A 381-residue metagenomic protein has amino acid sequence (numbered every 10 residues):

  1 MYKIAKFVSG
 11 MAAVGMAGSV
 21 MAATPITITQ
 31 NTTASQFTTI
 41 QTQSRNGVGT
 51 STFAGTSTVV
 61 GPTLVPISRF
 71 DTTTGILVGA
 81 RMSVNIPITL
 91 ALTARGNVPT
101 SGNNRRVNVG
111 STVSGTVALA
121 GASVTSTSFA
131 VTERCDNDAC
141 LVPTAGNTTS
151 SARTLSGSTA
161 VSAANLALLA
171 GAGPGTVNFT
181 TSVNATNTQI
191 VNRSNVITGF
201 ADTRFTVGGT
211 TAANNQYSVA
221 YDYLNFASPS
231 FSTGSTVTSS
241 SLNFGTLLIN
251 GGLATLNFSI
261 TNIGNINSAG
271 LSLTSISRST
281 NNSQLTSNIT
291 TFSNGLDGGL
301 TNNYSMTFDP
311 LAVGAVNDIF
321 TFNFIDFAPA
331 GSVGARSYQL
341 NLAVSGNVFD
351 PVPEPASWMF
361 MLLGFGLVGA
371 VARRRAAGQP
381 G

Functional and structural regions predicted by a protein language model:
A22-F37, F226-T238: Boundary/junction segments of secreted and surface-exposed precursor proteins
F37-A94, N302: A short beta-strand-loop element at or near the start of a globular domain
R69-T72, I86-L90, A94-N103, I260-S268: Asparagine-centered strand-capping/turn motif at beta-strand->loop junctions
G121, I190-A212, A328-L340: Beta-sandwich strand segments
A139-F205: Cysteine-clustered segments with highest specificity for TGF-beta superfamily mature ligands
L224-D350: Feature for long, exposed domains in two main contexts
E354-R373: A short, hydrophobic C-terminal helix/tail in secreted or cell-surface proteins
